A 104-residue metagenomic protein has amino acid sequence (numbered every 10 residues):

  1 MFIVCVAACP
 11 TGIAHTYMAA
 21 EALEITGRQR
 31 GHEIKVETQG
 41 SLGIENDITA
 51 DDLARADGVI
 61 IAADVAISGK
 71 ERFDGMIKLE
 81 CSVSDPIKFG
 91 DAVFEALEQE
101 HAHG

Functional and structural regions predicted by a protein language model:
F2-V4, I77-G104: Ser/Thr/Gly-rich flexible loops in soluble cytosolic domains mediating phosphotransfer, phosphorylation
A8-G27: Glycine-rich phosphate/diphosphate-binding loop of Rossmann-like nucleotide-binding domains
A14, G69-K70: Glycine/Thr-rich phosphate-binding loops of Rossmann-like dinucleotide-binding domains
M18, E71-G75, A92: Short amphipathic alpha-helical segments
Q29-A56: N-terminal beta-loop-helix "entrance" segment that forms/cooperates in small-molecule cofactor or anionic ligand
A56-D57, G75-M76: Short, well-ordered alpha-helix to beta-strand connector turns
A63-I67: Short, polar loop motifs at secondary-structure junctions
